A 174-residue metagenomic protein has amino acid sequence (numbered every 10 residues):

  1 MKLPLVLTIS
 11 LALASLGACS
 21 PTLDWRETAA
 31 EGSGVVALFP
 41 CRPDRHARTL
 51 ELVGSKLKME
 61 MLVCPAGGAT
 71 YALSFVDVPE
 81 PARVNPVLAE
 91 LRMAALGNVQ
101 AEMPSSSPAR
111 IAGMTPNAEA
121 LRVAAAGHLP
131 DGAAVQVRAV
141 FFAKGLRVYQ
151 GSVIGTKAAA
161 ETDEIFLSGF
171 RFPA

Functional and structural regions predicted by a protein language model:
M1-L11: Bacterial N-terminal signal peptides that target proteins for export
S15-A18: C-terminal motif of bacterial Sec signal peptides marking the signal peptidase cleavage site
S20-T22: Bacterial signal peptide processing site
W25-V36, I154-K157: Short aromatic-glycine motifs in intrinsically disordered, low-complexity regions
G32-T49, L167: Proline-anchored loop/turn motifs at beta-strand termini and strand-loop-strand connectors
R42-M61, A95-A143: Signature of long, low-cysteine stretches enriched in small and polar/charged residues
P43-R45, V87-E102, G145-A174: Surface-exposed amphipathic alpha-helical segments
D44-V84: Secretory pathway targeting signatures of secreted, lumenal, and periplasmic proteins
